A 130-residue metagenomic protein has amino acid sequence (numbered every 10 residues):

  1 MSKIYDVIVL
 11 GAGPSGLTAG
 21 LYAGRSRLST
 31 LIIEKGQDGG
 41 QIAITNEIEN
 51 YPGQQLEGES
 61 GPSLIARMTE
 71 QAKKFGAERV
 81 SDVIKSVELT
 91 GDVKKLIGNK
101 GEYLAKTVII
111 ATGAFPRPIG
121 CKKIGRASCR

Functional and structural regions predicted by a protein language model:
M1-L10, S26, A77-R130: FAD-binding core/adjacent interface of flavoenzyme oxidoreductases
D6, K35-Q37, S63-I65, I109: Short low-complexity stretches enriched in small and charged residues
I8-L10, G24-I44: Glycine-rich FAD pyrophosphate-binding loop
G13: Glycine-rich NAD(P) Rossmann-fold beta1-alpha1 loop
G16-L17: N-terminal Rossmann-fold NAD(P) dinucleotide-binding loop
D38, I44-N50, F115-G120: Glycine-rich, flexible loop/turn motifs
A43-E102: N-terminal Rossmann-like dinucleotide/flavin-binding domain of flavoprotein oxidoreductases that bind FAD/FMN
